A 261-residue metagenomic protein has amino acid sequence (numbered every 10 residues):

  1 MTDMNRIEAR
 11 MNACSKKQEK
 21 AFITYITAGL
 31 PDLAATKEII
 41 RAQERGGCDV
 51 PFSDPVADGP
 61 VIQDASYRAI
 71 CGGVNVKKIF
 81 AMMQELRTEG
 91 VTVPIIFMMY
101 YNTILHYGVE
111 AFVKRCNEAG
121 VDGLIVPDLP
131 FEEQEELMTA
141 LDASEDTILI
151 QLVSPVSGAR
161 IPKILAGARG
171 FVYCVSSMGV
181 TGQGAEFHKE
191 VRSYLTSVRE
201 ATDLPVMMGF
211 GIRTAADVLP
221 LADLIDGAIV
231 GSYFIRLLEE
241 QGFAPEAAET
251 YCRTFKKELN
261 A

Functional and structural regions predicted by a protein language model:
M1-I23, M82-T88: N-terminal amphipathic alpha-helix/helix-capping segment at the start of soluble metabolic enzymes
T2, I79, T196-L204, R213-A261: Alpha/beta catalytic cores of nucleotide-metabolism and tRNA/nucleoside-modifying enzymes
F22-I26, G47-C48, I95-M99, L124-V126 (+4 more regions): Hydrophobic faces of well-ordered beta-strands that scaffold small-molecule active sites in alpha/beta enzyme cores
L33-A42, V156-A166, M208, I212-A228: Catalytic cores of alpha/beta
E44-R45, V50, V61-V126, K257-L259: Active-site beta->alpha loop and helix N-cap motifs at the rims of alpha/beta catalytic domains
G47-P55, G123-I125, P130-E133, S176-Q183 (+2 more regions): Glycine-rich phosphate-binding active-site loops on the catalytic face of alpha/beta enzymes
C71-V74, G120-E133, T147-V156, I161-P162 (+1 more regions): Catalytic beta/alpha-barrel core
I161-E200, L237-G242: Glycine/Thr-rich beta-alpha phosphate-binding loop at enzyme active sites
